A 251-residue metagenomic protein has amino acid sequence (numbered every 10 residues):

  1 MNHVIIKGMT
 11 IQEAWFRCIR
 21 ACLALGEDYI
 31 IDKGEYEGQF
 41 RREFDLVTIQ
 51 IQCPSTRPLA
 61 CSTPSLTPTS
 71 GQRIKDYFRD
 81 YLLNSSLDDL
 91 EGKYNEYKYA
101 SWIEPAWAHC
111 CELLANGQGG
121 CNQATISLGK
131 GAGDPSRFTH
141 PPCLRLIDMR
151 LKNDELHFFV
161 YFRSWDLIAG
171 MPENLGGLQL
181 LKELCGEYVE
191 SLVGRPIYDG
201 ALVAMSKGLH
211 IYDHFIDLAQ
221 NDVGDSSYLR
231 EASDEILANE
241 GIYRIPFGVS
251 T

Functional and structural regions predicted by a protein language model:
M1-T251: Terminal, non-catalytic protein-protein interaction segments that mediate quaternary/complex assembly
